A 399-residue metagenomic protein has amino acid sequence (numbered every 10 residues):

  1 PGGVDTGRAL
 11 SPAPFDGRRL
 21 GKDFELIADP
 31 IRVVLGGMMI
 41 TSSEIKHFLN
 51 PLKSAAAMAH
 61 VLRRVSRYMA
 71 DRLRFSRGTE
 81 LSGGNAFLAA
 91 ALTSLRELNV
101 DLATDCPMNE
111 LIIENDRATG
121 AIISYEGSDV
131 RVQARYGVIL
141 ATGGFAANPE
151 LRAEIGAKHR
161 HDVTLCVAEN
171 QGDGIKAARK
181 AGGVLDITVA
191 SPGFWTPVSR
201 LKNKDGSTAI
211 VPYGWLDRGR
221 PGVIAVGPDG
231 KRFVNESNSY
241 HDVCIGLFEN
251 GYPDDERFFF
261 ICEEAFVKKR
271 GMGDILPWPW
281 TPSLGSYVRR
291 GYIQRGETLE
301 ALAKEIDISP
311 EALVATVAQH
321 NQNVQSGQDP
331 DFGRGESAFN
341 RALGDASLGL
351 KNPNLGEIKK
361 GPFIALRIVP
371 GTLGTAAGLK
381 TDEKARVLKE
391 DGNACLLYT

Functional and structural regions predicted by a protein language model:
P1-E126, P149, V198-R200, V317 (+1 more regions): Conserved redox-cofactor binding core of oxidoreductases
G2-L62, I175-A177, A181-I308: An anion/pyrophosphate-binding glycine-rich loop and adjacent beta-alpha core in soluble alpha-beta enzymes
G3, I112, V226, T381 (+1 more regions): Hydrophobic alpha-helical segments, especially N-terminal targeting/anchoring helices
G78-N85, E97, Y125-K204, A385: Glycine-rich loop(s) and the adjacent beta-strand/alpha-helix scaffold that form part
N109, E126-S128, G137, G144-A146 (+6 more regions): Short, glycine-/Ser/Thr-/acidic-enriched flexible segments
L165-V167, P212-D217, N238, R367-G378: Short Gly/Pro-enriched turn/cap motifs at secondary-structure boundaries
N250-C395: Rossmann-like nucleotide/phosphate-binding core characteristic of flavoprotein oxidoreductases
Y398-T399: Conserved small/polar residues in nucleotide/adenosyl-binding loops
